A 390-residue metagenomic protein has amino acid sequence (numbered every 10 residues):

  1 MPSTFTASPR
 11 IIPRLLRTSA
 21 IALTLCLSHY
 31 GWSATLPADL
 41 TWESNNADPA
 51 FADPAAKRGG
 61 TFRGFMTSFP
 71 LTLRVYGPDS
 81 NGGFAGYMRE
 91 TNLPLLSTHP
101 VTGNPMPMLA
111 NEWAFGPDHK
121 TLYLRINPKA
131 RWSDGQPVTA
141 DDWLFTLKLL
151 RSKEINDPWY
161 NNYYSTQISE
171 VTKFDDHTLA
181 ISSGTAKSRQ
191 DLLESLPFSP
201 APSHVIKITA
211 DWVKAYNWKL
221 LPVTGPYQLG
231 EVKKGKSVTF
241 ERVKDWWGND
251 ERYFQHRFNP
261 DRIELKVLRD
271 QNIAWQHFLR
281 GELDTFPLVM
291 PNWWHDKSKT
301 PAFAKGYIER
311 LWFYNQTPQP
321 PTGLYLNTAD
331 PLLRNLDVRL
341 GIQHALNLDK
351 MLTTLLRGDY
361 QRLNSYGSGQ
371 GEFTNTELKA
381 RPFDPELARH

Functional and structural regions predicted by a protein language model:
M1-P13: N-terminal secretory signal peptides that target proteins for export/translocation
T35-A50, G59-P117, K148, I155 (+1 more regions): N-terminal lobe/hinge region of extracytoplasmic solute-binding protein
G59-S68, N111, T121-L124, T146 (+5 more regions): Short, well-ordered beta-strand elements
G86, N92-L93, H99-V101, S195-R262 (+1 more regions): Gly/Pro-rich hinge or "lid" segments in bacterial periplasmic/extracellular proteins
E112-N156, A180, A274-H277, L332-N335 (+1 more regions): Aromatic- and charge-enriched surface segment that lines or borders ligand/interaction sites
S152-K153, V171-K173, G230-E241, K266-D330 (+2 more regions): Extracellular/periplasmic solute-recognition and catalytic clefts
Y160-I208, P226-K233: Surface-exposed binding/hinge segments that line and control ligand-binding clefts or catalytic entry sites
E241, F313, R334-H390: Append "and occasionally in soluble cytosolic enzymes with long acidic Gly/Pro-rich linkers
